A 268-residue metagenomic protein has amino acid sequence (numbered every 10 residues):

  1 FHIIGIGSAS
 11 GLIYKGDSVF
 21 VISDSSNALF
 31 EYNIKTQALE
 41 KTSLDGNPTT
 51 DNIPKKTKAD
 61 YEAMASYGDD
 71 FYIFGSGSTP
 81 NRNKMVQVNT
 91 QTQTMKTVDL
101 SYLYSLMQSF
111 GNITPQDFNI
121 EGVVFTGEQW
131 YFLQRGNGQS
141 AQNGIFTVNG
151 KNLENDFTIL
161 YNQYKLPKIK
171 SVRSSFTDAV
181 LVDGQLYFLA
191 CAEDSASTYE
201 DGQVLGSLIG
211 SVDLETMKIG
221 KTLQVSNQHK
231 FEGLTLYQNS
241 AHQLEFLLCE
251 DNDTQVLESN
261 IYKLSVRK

Functional and structural regions predicted by a protein language model:
F1-K268: Sequence/structural signature of beta-propeller domains
